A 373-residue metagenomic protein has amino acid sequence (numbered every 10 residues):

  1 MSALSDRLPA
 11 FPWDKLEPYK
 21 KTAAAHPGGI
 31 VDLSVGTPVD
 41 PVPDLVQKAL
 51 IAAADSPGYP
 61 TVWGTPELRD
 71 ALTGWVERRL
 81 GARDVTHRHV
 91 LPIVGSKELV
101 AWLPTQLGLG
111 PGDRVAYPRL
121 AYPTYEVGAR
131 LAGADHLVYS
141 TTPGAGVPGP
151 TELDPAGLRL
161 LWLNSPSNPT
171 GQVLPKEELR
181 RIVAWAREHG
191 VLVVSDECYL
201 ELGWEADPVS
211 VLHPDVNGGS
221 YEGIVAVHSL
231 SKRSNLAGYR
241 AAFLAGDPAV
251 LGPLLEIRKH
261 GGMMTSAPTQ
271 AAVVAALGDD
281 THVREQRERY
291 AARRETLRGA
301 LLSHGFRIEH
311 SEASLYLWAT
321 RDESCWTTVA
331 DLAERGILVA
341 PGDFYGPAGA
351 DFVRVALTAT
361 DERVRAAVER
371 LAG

Functional and structural regions predicted by a protein language model:
S2-F11, K21-L50, E77, R83-G373: PLP-dependent class I/II
V31-P38, I51-D70, R78: A glycine-/small-polar-enriched, mobile loop at the entrance of the PLP active site in fold-type I
